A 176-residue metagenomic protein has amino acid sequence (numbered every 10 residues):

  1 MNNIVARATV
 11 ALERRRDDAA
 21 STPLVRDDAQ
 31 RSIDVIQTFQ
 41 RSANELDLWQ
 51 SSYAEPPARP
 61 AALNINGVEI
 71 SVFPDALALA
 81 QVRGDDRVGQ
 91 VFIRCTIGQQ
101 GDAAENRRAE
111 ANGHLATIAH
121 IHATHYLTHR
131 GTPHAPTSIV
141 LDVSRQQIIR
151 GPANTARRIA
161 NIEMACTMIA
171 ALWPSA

Functional and structural regions predicted by a protein language model:
M1-A176: Electrostatic, structured charged patches in enzyme active sites and in nucleic-acid/phosphate-binding
